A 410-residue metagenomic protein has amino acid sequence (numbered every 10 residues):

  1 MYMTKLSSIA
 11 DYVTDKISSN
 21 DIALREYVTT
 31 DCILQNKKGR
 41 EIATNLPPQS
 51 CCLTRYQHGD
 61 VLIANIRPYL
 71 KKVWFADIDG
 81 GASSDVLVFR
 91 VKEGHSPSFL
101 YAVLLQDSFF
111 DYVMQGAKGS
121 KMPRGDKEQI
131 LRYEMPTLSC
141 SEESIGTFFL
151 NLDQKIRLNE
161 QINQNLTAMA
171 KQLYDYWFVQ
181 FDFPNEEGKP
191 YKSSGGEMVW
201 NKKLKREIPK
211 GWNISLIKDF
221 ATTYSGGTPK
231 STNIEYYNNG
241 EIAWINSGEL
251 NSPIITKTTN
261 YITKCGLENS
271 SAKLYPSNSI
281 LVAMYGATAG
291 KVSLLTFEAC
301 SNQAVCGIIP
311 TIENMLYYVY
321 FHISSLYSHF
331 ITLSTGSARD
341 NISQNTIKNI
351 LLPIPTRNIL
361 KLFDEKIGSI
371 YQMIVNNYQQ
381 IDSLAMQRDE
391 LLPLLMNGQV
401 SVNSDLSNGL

Functional and structural regions predicted by a protein language model:
M1-K38, I42-T44, Q49-C52, E187 (+6 more regions): Low-complexity, Lys/Gly-biased intrinsically disordered segments
M1-S19, P136-Y176, G195-T228, P353 (+2 more regions): Non-catalytic DNA-recognition/assembly elements of restriction-modification systems
M3-T4, D182, K210-L216, T222 (+9 more regions): Extended non-membrane alpha-helical scaffolds
C52-T54, H58-D107, N246-S247, K257-L326 (+2 more regions): A short beta-sheet element
G81-D85, K118-G146, L150, Y285 (+2 more regions): A short glycine-rich beta-alpha junction/loop motif
Y101, L105-Q115, E134-P136: Well-ordered mid-protein domain cores that form the structural environment of catalytic cofactors
W177-N185: Short, glycine/acidic-rich hinge or "gate" loops at secondary-structure transitions that mediate conformational
E186-E197: Short acidic N-proximal helix/loop "leader" segments that mark the beginning of a domain or an inter-domain linker
